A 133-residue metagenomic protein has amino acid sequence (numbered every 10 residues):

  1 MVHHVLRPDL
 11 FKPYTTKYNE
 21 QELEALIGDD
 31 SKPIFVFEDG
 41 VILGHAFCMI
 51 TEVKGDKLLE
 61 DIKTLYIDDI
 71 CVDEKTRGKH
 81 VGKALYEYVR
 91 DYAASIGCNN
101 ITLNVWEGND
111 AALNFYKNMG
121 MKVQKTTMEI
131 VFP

Functional and structural regions predicted by a protein language model:
M1-L23: Conserved GNAT-fold acetyl-CoA-binding loop/helix
Q21-F35, Y66: A short helix-loop-beta-strand connector motif used in the catalytic cores of GNAT acetyltransferases and, in some
V36, V41-I50, Y66, C71: Conserved beta-strand in the GNAT
L58-E74, N104, T126-E129: Conserved acetyl-CoA binding element of GNAT-fold acetyltransferases
D69-V72, G78-D91, N118: Conserved acetyl-CoA-binding loop-helix of GNAT-fold acetyltransferases
K83, E87, S95, E107-K125: Conserved active-site alpha-helix within GNAT-family acetyltransferase domains
A93-N104: Conserved GNAT acetyl-CoA-binding A-motif
T102-A112, E129-P133: Conserved beta-strand-loop-alpha-helix junction that forms the acyl-donor binding cleft
